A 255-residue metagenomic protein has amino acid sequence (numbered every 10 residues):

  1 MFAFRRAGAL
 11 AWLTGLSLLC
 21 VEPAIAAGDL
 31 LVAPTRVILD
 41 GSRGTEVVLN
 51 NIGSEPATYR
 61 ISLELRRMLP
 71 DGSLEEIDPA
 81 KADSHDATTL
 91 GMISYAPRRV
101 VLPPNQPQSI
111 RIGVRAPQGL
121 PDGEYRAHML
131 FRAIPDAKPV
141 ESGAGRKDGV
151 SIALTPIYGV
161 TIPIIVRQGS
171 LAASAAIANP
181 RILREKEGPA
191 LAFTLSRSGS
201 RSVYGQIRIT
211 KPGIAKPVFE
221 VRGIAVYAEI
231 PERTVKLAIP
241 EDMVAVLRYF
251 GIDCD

Functional and structural regions predicted by a protein language model:
A11-C20: Bacterial N-terminal signal peptides
A26-A57, S62-L63, R99, S174-G188 (+2 more regions): Beta-sheet-dominated interaction scaffolds and their linkers
L39, P104, P121-D122: Surface-exposed loops/turns
T45-N51, N105, I112-V114, A127-F131 (+1 more regions): Buried hydrophobic-core signal for structured, non-transmembrane domains
G53-E55, Q118, S196-V203, M243: Short, acidic/polar linear motifs in exposed loop/turn regions
S54-E55, R60-A87, S200-A215: Short acidic, flexible loop segments centered on an aromatic residue
A80-Q118, I214-V244: Intrinsically disordered, low-complexity Pro/Gly/Ser/Thr-rich segments with frequent PxxP/GP/PP motifs and embedded
R115-I165, V244-D255: Terminal connector regions
